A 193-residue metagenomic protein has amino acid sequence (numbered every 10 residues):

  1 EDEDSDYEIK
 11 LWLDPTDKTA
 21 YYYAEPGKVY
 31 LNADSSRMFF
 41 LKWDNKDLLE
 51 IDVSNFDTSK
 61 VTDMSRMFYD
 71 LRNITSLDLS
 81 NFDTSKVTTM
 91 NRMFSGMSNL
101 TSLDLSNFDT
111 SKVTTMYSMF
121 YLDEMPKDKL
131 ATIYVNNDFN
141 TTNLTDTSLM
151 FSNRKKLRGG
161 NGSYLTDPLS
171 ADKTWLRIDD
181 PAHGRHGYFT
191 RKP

Functional and structural regions predicted by a protein language model:
E1-P193: Negatively charged
